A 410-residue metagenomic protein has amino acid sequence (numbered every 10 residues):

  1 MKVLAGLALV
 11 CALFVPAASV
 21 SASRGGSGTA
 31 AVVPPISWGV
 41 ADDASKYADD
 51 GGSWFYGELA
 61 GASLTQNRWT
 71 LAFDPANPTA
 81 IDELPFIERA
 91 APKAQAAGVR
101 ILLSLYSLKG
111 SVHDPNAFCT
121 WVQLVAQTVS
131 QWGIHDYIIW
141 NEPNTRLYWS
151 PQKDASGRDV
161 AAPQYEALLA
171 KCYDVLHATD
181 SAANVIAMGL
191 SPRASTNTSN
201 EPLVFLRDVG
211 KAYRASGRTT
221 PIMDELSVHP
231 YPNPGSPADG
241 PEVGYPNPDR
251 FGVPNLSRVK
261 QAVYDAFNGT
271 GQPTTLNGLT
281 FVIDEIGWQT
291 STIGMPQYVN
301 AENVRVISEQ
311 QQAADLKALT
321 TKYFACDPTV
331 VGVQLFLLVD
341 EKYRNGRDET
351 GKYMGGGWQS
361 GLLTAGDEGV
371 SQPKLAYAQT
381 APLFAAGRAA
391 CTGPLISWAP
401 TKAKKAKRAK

Functional and structural regions predicted by a protein language model:
A5-P16: Bacterial N-terminal signal peptides
S23-A72: Boundary/entry segment of secreted carbohydrate-active catalytic domains
W38-D42, N67-W69, I101-L105, H135-I139 (+4 more regions): Hydrophobic faces of well-ordered beta-strands that scaffold small-molecule active sites in alpha/beta enzyme cores
S45-A60, P115-T128, E201-A215, A313-K322: Short, acidic/polar
L59-T196, N233, N345: Substrate-binding cleft and catalytic face of glycoside hydrolase catalytic domains, especially the flexible beta-alpha
P78, I138, P143, L147-Y148 (+3 more regions): Aromatic-rich peripheral "rim/lid" segments of glycoside hydrolase catalytic domains that contact and position glycan
A90-V99, T128-G133, K171-A183, A215-I222 (+4 more regions): A structural motif corresponding to the C-terminal end of an alpha-helix and its immediate exit/capping segment
S104-Y106, C119-V122, V160-E302: Noncatalytic carbohydrate-binding groove/subsite architecture in carbohydrate-active enzymes
